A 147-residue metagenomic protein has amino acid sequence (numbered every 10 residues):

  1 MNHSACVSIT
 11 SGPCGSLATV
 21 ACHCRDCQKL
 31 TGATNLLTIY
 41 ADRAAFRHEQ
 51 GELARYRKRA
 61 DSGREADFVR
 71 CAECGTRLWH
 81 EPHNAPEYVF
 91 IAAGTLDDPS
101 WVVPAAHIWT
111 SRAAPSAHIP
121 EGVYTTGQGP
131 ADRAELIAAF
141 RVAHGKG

Functional and structural regions predicted by a protein language model:
N2-H3, T10-G147: A short Gly-Trp-Pro
